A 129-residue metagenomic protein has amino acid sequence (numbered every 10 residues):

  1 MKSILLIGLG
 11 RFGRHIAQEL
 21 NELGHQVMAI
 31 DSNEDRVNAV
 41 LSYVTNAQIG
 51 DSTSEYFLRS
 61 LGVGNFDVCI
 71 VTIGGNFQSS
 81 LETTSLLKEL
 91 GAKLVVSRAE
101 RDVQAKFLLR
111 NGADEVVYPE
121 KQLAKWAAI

Functional and structural regions predicted by a protein language model:
M1-I129: Cytosolic regulatory regions of ion transport systems
